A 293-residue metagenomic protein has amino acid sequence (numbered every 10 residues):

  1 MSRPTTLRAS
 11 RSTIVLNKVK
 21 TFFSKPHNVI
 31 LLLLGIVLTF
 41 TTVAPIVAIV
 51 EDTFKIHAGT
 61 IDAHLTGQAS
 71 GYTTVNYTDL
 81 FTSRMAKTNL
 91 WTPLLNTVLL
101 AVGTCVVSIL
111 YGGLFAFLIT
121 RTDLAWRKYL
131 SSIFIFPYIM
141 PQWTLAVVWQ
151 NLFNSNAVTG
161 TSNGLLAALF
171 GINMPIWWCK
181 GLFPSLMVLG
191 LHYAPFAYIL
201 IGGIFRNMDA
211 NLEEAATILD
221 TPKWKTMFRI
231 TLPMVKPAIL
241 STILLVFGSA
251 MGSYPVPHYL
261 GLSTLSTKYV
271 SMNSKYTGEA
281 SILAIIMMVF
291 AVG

Functional and structural regions predicted by a protein language model:
M1-L33, A125: Transmembrane alpha-helical segments of polytopic membrane transport and secretion proteins
V15-V19, Y72-M85: A short amphipathic helical element positioned immediately N-terminal to and/or at the very start of a transmembrane
P26-A63, T78, R84-R206, M234-Y254 (+1 more regions): Membrane-water interface segments at the C-terminal ends of transmembrane alpha-helices in multi-pass inner-membrane
I46, T66-T74, S263-T264: Extracytoplasmic catalytic/substrate-binding loops of multi-pass membrane glycan-assembly enzymes
D62-T66, N154, M251-K275: Glycine-rich helix-loop "coupling/hinge" segments at transmembrane-helix boundaries in multipass transporters
T73, I201-E214, K223, M251 (+1 more regions): Transmembrane helix boundary and interhelical loop/hinge segments in multi-pass membrane proteins
T122-A125, R206-N211, T221-W224, S274-G278: Juxtamembrane helix-boundary/capping and inter-helix hinge elements in multi-pass membrane proteins
L219-D220, P233: Glycine/proline-centered hinge or cleavage motifs at structural transition points of membrane proteins
